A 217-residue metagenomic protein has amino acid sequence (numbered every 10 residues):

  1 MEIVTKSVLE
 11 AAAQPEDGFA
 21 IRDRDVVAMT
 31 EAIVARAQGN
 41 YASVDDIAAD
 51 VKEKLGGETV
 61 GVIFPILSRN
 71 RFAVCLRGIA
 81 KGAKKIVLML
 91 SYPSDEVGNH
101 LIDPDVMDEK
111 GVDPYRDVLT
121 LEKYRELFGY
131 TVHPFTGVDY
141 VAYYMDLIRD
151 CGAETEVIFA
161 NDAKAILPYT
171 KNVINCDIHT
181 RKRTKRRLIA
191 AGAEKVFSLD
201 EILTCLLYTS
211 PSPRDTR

Functional and structural regions predicted by a protein language model:
M1-V26: N-terminal glycine-/serine-/threonine-rich phosphate-binding loop
L9-A11, F19, P134, D150 (+3 more regions): Short, positively charged
P15-R24, C151-D162, R217: Flexible, glycine/charged-enriched surface loops at secondary-structure junctions
V26-V27, E31-R36, N161-I166: Gly/Ser/Thr-rich loops at beta-strand to alpha-helix junctions that form or flank small-molecule/cofactor-binding
I33-A48: Glycine-rich loop at the start of a catalytic domain that most often binds anionic cofactors/ligands
D45-G98, V132-V138, G152: Conserved loop->alpha-helix
L88-T184, L188-A190: Glycine-rich, mobile lid/loop segments that gate access to catalytic sites or pores
Y208-R217: Single conserved hydrophobic/aromatic residue that forms the stacking wall/gate of nucleotide- or nucleobase-binding
